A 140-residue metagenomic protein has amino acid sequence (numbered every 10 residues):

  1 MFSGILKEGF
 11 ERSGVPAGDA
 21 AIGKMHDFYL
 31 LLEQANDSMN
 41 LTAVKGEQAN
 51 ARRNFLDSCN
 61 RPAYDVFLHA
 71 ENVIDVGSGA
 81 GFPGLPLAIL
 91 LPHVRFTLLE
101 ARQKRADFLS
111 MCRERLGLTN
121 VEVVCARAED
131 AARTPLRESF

Functional and structural regions predicted by a protein language model:
M1-A70, I74, M111-V121: Class I SAM-dependent transferase core
N60-F140: Conserved SAM/SAH cofactor-binding pocket of Class I
